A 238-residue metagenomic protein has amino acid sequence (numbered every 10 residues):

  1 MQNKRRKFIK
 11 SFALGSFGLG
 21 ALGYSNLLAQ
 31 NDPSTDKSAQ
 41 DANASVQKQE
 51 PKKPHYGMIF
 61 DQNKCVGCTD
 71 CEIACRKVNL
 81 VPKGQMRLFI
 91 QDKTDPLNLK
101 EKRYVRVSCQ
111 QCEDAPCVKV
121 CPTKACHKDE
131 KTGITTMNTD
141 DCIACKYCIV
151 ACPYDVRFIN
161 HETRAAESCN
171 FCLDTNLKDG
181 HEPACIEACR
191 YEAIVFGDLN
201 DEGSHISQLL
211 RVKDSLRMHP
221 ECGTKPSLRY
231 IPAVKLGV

Functional and structural regions predicted by a protein language model:
M1-F17: N-terminal secretory signal peptides and thylakoid transit peptides that target proteins across membranes
F17-G23: ...captures the hydrophobic TM-helix bundle architecture rather than a specific catalytic motif, and can also fire on
G23-G67, E221-I231, K235-V238: C-terminal segment of N-terminal export signals and the immediately downstream linker at the start of the mature
L28-N43, K77-V105, H127-D141, R157-L177 (+2 more regions): Non-heme iron-sulfur electron-transfer modules
F60-V66, E101-Y104, C112, P116 (+4 more regions): Flanking scaffold residues of small Cys/His-coordinated metal-binding clusters
C65-C71, C75, C109-C112, C117 (+6 more regions): Short cysteine clusters
D114-A125, L228-V238: Short flanking/linker segments adjacent to small metal-binding domains or redox-active Cys/His motifs
A184-V238: Long, compositionally biased charged/polar accessory segments in the mid-to-C-terminal portions of proteins
